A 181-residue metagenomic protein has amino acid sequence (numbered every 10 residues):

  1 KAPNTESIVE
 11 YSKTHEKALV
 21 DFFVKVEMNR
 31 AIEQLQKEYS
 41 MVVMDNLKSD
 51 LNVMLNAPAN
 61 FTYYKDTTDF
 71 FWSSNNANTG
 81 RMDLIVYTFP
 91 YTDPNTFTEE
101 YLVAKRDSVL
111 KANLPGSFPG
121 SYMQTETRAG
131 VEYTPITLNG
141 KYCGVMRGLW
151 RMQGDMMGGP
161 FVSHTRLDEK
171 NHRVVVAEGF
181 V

Functional and structural regions predicted by a protein language model:
K1-A2, E6, A112-H172: Signature of long, low-cysteine stretches enriched in small and polar/charged residues
A2-S7, D83-T88, H172-F180: Short, well-ordered beta-strand elements
T5-V9, T79-D83, T92-N95, Q153-G158: Short, surface-exposed beta-strand/loop "edge" segments at domain boundaries and coil↔beta transitions
E10-E33, L55, F61, H172-V181: Surface-exposed amphipathic alpha-helical segments
V24-Q34, D45, N76-R81: Charge-rich, low-complexity N-terminal segments
Q36-K65: N-terminal "mature-domain start" segment
P58-S117: Secretory pathway targeting signatures of secreted, lumenal, and periplasmic proteins
N75-N78, L149-R151, F180: Secondary-structure transition/turn motif
